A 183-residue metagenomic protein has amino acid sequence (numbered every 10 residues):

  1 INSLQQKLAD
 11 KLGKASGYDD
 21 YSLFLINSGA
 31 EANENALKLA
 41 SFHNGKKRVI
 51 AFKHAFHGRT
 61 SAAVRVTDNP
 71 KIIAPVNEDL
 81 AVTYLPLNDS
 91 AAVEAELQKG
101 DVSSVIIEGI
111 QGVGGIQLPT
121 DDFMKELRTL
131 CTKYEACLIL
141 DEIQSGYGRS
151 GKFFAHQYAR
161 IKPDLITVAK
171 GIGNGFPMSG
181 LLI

Functional and structural regions predicted by a protein language model:
I1-Q6, Q111: A glycine-/small-polar-enriched, mobile loop at the entrance of the PLP active site in fold-type I
K7-S104: PLP-dependent aspartate aminotransferase-fold enzymes
A36, I106, I139-L140, K162 (+1 more regions): Generic enzyme active-site microenvironment
L37-K38, N44, T60-V66, I116-Q117 (+2 more regions): Short acidic, glycine/serine/threonine-rich loops at helix termini
D101-I116: Short acidic, glycine-rich surface-loop motifs adjacent to enzyme active sites
D101-V102, E135, P163: Local beta-strand N-terminus motif with an aromatic residue
Q117-G151: Catalytic PLP-binding core of fold-type I/II PLP enzymes
K152, Y158-I183: Active-site PLP attachment segment
